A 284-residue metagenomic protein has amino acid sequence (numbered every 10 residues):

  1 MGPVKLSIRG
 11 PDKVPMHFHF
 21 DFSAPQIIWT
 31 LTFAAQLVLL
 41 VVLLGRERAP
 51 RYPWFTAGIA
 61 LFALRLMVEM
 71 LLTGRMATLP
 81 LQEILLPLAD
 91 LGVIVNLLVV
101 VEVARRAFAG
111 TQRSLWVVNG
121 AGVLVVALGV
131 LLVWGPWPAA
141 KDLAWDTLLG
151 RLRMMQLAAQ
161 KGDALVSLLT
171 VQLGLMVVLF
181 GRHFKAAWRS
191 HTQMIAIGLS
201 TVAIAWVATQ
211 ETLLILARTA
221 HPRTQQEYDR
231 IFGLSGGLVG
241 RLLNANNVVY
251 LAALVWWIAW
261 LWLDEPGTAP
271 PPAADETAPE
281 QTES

Functional and structural regions predicted by a protein language model:
V14-A34: Hydrophobic transmembrane alpha-helical segments in integral membrane proteins
H17-S23, Q82-L91, G150-L165, G233-L243: Short aromatic-rich membrane-water interface segments that cap or initiate transmembrane helices in multi-pass membrane
Q36-L44, M70, A77, L88-V123 (+3 more regions): Internal transmembrane alpha-helix with an interfacial aromatic "cap," most often the third helix
E47-G58, L115-N119, R189-G198: Membrane-interfacial loop-to-transmembrane alpha-helix junctions, especially the N-terminal start
W54-L72, G92, L199-L214: Hydrophobic alpha-helical transmembrane segments of multi-pass membrane proteins
L64-L86, T212-H221: Helix-loop junctions on the outward
M70-L71, V133-T147, A208-T224: Membrane-helix interface motif
M176-S284: C-terminal transmembrane-bundle signature of multipass membrane proteins, characterized by strong activation on
